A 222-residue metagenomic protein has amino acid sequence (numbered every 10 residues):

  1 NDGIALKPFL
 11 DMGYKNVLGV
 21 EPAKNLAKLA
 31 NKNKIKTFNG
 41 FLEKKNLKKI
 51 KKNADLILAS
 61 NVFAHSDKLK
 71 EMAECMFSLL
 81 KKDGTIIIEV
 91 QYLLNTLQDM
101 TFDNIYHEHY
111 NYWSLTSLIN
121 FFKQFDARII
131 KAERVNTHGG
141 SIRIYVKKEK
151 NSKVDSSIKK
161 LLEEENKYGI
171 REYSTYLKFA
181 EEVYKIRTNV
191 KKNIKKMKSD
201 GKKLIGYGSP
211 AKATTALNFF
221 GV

Functional and structural regions predicted by a protein language model:
D2-Y14: Conserved SAM-binding loop of SAM-dependent methyltransferases across substrates and taxa, primarily the Class I
K15-E21: Conserved SAM-binding motif I beta-strand of class I
A23-N25: Conserved SAM/SAH-binding beta-strand->alpha-helix loop
N31-K49: Conserved SAM-binding strand-loop segment of SAM-dependent methyltransferases
L47-I57: A short acidic, Gly/Pro-enriched loop at the edge of an enzyme's catalytic core that lines a small-molecule cofactor
K70-I87: A short glycine-rich, Lys/Arg-flanked "PGG" loop and its adjoining helix->strand segment in the class I
I88-N111, L115-S117: Short, glycine-/aromatic-enriched active-site segment of Class I SAM-dependent methyltransferases
H138-E182: Flexible, glycine-/basic-rich loop-and-beta segments that form/coincide with the SAM-dependent methyltransferase
